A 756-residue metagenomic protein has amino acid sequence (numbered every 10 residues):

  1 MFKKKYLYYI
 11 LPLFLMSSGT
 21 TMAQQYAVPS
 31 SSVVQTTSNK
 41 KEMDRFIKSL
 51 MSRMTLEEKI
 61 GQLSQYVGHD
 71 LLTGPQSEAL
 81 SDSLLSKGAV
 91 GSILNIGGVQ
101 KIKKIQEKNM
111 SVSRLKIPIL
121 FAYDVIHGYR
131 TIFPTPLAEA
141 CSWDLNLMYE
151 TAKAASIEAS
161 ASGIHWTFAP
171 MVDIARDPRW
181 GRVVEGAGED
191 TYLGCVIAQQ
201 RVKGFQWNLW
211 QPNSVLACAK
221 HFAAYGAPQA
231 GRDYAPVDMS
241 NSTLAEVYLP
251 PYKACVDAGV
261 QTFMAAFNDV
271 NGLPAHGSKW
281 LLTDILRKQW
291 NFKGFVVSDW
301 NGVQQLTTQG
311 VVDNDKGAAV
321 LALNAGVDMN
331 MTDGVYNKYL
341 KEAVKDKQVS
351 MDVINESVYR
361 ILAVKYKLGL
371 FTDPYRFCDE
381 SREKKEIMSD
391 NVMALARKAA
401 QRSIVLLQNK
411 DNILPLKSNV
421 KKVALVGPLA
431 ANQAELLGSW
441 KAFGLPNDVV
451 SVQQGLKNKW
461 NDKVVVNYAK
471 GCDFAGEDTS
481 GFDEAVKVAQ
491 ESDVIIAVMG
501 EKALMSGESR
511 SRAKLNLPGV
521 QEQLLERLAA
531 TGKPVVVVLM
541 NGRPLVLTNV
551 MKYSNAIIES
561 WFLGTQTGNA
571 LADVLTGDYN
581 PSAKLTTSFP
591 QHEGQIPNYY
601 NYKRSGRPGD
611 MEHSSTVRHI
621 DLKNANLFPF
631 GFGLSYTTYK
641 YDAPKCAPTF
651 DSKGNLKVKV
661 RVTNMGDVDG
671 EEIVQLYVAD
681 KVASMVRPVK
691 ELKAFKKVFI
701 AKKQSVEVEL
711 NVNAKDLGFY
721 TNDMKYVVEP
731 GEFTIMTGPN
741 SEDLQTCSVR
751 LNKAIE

Functional and structural regions predicted by a protein language model:
M1-S31: Bacterial Sec-dependent N-terminal signal peptides
G19, A23-T721, V727-S741, C747-R750: Glycoside hydrolase catalytic-domain context in secreted enzymes
A754-E756: Low-complexity, Pro/Ser/Thr- and charge-rich linker/hinge segments at domain boundaries
